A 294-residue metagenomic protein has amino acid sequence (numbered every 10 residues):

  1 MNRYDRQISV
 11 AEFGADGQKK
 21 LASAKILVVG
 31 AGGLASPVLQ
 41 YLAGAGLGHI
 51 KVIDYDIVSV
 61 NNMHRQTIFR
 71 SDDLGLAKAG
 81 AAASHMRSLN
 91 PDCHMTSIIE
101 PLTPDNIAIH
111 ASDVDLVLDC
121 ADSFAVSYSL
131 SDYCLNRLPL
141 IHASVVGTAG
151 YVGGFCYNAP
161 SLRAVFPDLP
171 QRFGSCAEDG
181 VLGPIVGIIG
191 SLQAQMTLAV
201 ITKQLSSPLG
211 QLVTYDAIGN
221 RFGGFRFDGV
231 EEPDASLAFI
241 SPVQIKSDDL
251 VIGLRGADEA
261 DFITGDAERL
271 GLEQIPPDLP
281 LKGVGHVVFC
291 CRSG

Functional and structural regions predicted by a protein language model:
M1-S293: Adenine nucleotide-associated cytosolic modules
